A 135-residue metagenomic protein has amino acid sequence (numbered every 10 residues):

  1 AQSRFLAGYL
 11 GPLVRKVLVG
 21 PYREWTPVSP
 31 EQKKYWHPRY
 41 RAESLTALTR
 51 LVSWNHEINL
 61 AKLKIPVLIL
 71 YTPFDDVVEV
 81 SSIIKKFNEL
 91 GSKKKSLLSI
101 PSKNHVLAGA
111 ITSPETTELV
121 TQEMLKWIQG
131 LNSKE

Functional and structural regions predicted by a protein language model:
A1-T49, I65: Hydrolase active-site cap/lid region
R39-A42, V77, P114-E118: Soluble non-cytosolic domains of exported or imported proteins
V52-N55, V67, I128-N132: Sec/Tat-exported extracytoplasmic proteins
E57-A61: Surface-exposed acidic, glycine-flexible loop patches that form ligand/cofactor-binding and adhesion interfaces
L63, I69-D75: Short beta-strand/loop motif that positions the catalytic acidic residue of the alpha/beta-hydrolase fold
I65, E79-E89: Short alpha-helix in the alpha/beta-hydrolase fold that links the catalytic acid
K94-S96: Short, conserved active-site loop motifs that form the nucleotide-linked donor/cofactor pocket
L98-E135: Catalytic active-site module of serine/aspartate enzymes centered on a nucleophile-bearing elbow/loop
